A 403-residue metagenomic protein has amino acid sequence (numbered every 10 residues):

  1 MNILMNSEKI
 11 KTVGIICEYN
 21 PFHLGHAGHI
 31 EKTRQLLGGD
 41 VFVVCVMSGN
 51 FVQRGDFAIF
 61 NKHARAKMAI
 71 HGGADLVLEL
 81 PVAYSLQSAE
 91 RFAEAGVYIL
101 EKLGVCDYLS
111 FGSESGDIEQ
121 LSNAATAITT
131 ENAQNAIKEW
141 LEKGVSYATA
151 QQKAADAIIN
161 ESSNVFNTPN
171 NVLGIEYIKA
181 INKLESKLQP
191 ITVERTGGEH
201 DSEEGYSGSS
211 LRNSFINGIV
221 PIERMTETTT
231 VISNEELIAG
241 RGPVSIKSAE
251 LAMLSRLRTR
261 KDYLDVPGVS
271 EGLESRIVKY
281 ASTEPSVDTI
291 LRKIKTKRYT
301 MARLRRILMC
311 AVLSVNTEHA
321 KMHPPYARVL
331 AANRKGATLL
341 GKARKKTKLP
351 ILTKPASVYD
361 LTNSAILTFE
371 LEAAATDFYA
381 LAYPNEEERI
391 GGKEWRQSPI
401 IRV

Functional and structural regions predicted by a protein language model:
N2-R65: N-terminal catalytic cores of NTP/NDP-binding nucleotidyl/phosphoryl-transfer enzymes
K11, V41, D75, C106-D107: Conserved acidic residues
R34, A66-I70, K179-N182, R212: Class I S-adenosyl-L-methionine
G38, G72, G104: Structured loop/turn residues at beta-strand edges in well-structured enzyme cores
A64-K67, L340: Acidic, Ser/Thr-rich peripheral helices and adjacent loops at domain boundaries
A66-P81: A glycine-rich helix N-cap at a beta->alpha junction
E79-V403: Active-site cores that bind ATP or allylic diphosphates and position pyrophosphate for catalysis
